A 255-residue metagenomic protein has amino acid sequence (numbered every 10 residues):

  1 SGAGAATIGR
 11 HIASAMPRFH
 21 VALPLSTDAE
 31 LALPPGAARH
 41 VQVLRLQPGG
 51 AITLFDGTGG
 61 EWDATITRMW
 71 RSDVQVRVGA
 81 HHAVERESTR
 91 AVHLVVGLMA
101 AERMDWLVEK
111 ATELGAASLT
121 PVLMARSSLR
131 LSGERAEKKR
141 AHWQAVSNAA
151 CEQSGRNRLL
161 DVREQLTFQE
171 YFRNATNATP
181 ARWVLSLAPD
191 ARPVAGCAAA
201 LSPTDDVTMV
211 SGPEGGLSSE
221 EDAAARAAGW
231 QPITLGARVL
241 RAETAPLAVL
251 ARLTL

Functional and structural regions predicted by a protein language model:
T7-A83, E134: N-terminal positively charged helical leader segments and presequences
Q42, T112-G115, R226: Non-catalytic positions within long, well-ordered alpha-helices that form the structural scaffold/packing of enzyme
Q47, A117, Q231: Short acidic/polar active-site loop segments enriched in Thr and Asp
H82, E214-G215, A237-L240: Short, acidic/turn-prone active-site loops that include or flank metal/cofactor- and phosphate-binding residues
E85-V184: RNA substrate-binding interface of SAM-dependent RNA methyltransferases
R182-D222, W230-T234: Active-site/ligand-binding-proximal alpha/beta "capping" segment
S219-L255: Structured adenosyl-cofactor binding patch, chiefly the S-adenosyl-L-methionine
